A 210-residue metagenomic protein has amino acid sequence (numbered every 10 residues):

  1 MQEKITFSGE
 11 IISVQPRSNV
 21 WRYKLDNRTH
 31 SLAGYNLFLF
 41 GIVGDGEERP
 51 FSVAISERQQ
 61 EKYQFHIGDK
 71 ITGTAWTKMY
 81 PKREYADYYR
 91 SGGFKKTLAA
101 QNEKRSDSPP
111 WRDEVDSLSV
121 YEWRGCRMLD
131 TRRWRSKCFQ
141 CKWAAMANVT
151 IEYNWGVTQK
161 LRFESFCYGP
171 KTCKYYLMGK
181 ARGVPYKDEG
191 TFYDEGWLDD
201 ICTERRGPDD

Functional and structural regions predicted by a protein language model:
M1-E10, I67-T72, R132-S136: Short coil-to-beta-strand transition motifs
Q2-G34, C138-C141: Structural detector for short beta-strands of small beta-barrel domains
S13-Q15, G41-D45, E57, A75-M79 (+1 more regions): Beta-strand elements of well-folded, non-transmembrane domains
V20-V53, Y153-V157, L161-C167: OB-fold (S1/OB) nucleic-acid-binding surfaces
S52-S56, F139: Short, solvent-exposed interaction modules
S56-T74: Short nucleic-acid-contacting surface segments enriched for D/E, G, S/T with interspersed K/R
T74-V115: OB-fold/S1-family single-stranded nucleic acid-binding modules
N102-D210: Nucleic-acid-binding small beta-barrel platforms of the OB/S1 family and closely associated recruitment extensions
